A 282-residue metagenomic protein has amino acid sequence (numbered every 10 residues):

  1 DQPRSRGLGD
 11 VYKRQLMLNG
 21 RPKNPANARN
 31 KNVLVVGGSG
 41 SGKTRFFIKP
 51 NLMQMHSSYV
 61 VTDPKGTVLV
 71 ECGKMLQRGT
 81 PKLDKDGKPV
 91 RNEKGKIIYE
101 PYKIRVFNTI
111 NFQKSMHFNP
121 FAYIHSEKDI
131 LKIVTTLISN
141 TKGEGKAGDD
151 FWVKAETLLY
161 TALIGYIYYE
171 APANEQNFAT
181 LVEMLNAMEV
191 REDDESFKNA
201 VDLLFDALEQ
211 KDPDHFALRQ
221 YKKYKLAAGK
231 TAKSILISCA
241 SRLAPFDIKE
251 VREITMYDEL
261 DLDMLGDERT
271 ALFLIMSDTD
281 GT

Functional and structural regions predicted by a protein language model:
D1-Y12: Single conserved hydrophobic/aromatic residue that forms the stacking wall/gate of nucleotide- or nucleobase-binding
G9, Q15, N24-T282: P-loop NTPase motor domains
